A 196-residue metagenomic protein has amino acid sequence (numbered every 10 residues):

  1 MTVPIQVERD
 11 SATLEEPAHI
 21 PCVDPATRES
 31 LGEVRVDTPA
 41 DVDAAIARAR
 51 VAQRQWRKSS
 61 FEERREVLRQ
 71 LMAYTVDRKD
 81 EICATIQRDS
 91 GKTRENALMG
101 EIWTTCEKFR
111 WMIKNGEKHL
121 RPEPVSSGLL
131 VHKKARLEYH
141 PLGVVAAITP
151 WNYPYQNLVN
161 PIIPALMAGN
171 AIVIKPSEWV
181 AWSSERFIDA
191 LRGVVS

Functional and structural regions predicted by a protein language model:
M1-K134: N-terminal Rossmann-like NAD(P)+-binding subdomain of aldehyde/semialdehyde dehydrogenases
V125-S196: Rossmann-like NAD(P) dinucleotide-binding subdomain of oxidoreductase/dehydrogenase enzymes
